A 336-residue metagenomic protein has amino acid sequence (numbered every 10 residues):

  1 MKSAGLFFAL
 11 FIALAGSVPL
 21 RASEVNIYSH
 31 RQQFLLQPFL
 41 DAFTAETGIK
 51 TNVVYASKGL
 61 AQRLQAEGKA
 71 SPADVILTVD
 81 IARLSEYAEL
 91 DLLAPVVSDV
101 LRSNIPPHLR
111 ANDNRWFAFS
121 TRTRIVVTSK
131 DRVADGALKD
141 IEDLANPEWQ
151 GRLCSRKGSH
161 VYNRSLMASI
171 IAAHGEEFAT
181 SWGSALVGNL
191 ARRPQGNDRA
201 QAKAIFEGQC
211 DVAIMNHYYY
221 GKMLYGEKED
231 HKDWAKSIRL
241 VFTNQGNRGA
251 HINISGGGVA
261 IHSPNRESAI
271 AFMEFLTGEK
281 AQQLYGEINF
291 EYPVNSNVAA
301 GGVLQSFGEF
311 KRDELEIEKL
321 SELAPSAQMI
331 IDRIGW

Functional and structural regions predicted by a protein language model:
A22-S85: Early extracytoplasmic/lumenal segment of secretory-pathway proteins
Y28-R31, N112, T128-K130, G136 (+3 more regions): Short beta-strand->loop
S71-I76, A94-V126, E142, L153-C154: A structural signal for short loop-to-beta-strand junctions that line the ligand-binding cleft of periplasmic/secreted
L93-R102, W116-F117, E142, E229-H251 (+1 more regions): Short beta-strand->loop
I125-R132, I252-N265, L284: A bilobed periplasmic-binding-protein/Venus flytrap-type ligand-binding module shared by bacterial periplasmic
D131-K139, I171-T180, S263-A269: Short helix-loop capping/hinge motifs at secondary-structure junctions, enriched in acidic/polar residues
S169, A173-F242: Ligand-binding pocket segment of bilobal, Venus flytrap-like solute-binding proteins
F275, E279-W336: Extracellular/periplasmic juxtamembrane helices and adjacent flexible linkers that interface with membrane partners
